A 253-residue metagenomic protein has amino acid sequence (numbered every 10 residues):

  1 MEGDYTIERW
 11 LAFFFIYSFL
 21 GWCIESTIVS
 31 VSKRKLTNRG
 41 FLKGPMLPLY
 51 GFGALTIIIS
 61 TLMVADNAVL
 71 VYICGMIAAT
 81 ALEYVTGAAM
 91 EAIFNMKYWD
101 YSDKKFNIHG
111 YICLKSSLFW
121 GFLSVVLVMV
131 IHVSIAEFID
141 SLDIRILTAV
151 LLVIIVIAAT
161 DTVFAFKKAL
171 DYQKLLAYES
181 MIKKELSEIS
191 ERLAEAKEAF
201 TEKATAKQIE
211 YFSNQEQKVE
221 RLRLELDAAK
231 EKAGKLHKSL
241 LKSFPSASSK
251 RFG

Functional and structural regions predicted by a protein language model:
M1-G253: Aromatic-rich, lipid-facing transmembrane alpha helices and their immediate juxtamembrane interface loops in integral
